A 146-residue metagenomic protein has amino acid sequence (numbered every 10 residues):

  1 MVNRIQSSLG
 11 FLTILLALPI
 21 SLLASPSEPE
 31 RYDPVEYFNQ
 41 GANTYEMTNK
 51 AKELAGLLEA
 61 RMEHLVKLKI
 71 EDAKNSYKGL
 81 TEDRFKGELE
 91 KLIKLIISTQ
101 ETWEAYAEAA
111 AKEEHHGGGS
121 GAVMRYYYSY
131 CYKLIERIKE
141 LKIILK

Functional and structural regions predicted by a protein language model:
M1-L12: Bacterial N-terminal signal peptides that target proteins for export
M1-V2, I20-P26: N-terminal Sec-dependent export signals
G10-S21: Bacterial N-terminal signal peptides
L23-K146: N-terminal alpha-helical modules
